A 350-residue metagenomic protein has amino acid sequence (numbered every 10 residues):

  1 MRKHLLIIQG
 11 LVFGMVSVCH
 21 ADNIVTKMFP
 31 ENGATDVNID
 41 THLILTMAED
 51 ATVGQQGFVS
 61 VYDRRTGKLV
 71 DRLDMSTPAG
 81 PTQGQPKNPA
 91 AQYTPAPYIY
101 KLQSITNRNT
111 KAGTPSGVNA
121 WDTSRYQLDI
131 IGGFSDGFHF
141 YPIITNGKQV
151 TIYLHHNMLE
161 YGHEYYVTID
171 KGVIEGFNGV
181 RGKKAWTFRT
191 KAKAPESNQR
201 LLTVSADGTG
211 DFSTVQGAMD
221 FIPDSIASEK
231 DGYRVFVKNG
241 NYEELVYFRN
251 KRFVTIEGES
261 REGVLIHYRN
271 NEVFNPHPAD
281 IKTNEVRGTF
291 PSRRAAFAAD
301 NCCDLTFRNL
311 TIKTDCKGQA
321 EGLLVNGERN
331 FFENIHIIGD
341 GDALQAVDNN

Functional and structural regions predicted by a protein language model:
I8, V18-C19: Cleavable N-terminal signal peptides
D22-P195: Acidic, low-complexity Ser/Thr/Gly/Pro-rich repeat segments typical of extracellular/periplasmic and surface-exposed
R64, S225-F236, E244-E272: Beta-solenoid repeat scaffold
R200-F236: Acidic Gly/Asp/Thr-rich repetitive segments characteristic of extracellular carbohydrate-active and adhesion proteins
A206-G208, F253-G318: Right-handed parallel beta-helix/beta-spiral solenoid domain characteristic of secreted/periplasmic
S213-S228, Y242-K251, N301, A343-D348: Short, T/G/N/S-enriched strand-turn elements that build extracellular solenoid repeat scaffolds
F221, K238, R249, E257-E259 (+7 more regions): Feature marks extracellular polysaccharide-active and adherence modules
V246-R249, V264-R269, A295-N301, Q319-E328 (+1 more regions): Glycine-rich beta-solenoid repeat tracts in large extracellular/virion proteins
